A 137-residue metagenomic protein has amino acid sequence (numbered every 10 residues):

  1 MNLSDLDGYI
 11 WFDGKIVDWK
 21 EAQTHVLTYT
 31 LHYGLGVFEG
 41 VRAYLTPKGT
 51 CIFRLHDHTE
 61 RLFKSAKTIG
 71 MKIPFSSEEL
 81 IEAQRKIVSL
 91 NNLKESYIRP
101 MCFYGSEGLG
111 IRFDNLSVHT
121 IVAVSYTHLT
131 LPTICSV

Functional and structural regions predicted by a protein language model:
M1-V17: Short, Gly/Pro- and small/polar-rich lid/capping loops
K15-K20, G36: Non-catalytic, usually N-terminal nucleic-acid engagement modules in DNA/RNA processing proteins
T30-E39: Conserved phosphate/anionic-ligand binding catalytic regions in large, soluble enzymes, centered on
P47, C51-L80: N-terminal leader/propeptide and maturation segments of large enzyme subunits in energy/redox metabolism and hydrolases
P74-Y126: Active-site pocket-lining segments that scaffold enzyme catalytic pockets across diverse folds
T127-T133: Conserved small/polar residues in nucleotide/adenosyl-binding loops
